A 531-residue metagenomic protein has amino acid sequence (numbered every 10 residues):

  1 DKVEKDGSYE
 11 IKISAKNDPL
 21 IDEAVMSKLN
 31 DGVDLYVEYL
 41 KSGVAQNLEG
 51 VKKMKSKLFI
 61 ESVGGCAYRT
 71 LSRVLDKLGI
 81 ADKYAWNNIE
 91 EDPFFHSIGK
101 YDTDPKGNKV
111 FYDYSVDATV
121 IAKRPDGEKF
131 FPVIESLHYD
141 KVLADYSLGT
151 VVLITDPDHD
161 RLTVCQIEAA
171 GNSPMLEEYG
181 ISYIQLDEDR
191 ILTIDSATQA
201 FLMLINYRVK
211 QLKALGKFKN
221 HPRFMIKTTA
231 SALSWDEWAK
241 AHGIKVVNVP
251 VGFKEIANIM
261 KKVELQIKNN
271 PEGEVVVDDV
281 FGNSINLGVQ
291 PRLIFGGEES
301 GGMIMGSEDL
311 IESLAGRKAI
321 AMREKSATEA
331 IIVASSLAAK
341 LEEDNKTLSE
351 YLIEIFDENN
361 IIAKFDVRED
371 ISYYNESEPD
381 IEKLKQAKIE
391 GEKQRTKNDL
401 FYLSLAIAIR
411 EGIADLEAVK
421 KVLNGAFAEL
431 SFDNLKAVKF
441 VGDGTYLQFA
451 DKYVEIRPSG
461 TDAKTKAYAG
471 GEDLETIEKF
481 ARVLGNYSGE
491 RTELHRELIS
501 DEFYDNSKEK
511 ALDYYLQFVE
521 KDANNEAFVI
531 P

Functional and structural regions predicted by a protein language model:
D1-K5, Y9-I361: Phosphate-binding chemistry for phosphorylated carbohydrates and sugar-nucleotides
D344-P531: Catalytic-core signal marking the mid-to-C-terminal active-site face
